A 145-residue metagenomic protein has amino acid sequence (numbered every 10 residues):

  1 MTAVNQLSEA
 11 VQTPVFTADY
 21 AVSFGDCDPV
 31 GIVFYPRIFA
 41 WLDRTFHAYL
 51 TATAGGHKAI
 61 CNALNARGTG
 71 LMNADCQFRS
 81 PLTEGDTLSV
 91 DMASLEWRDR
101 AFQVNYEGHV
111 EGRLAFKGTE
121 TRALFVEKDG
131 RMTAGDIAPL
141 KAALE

Functional and structural regions predicted by a protein language model:
T2-A10, F78, L82-T87, S94-E145: HotDog/MaoC-like acyl-thioester-processing domains
T2-L71, E127-E145: Hot-dog-fold acyl-thioester-processing enzymes
N73-Q77: Short alpha-helix capping/helix-loop boundary micro-motifs
